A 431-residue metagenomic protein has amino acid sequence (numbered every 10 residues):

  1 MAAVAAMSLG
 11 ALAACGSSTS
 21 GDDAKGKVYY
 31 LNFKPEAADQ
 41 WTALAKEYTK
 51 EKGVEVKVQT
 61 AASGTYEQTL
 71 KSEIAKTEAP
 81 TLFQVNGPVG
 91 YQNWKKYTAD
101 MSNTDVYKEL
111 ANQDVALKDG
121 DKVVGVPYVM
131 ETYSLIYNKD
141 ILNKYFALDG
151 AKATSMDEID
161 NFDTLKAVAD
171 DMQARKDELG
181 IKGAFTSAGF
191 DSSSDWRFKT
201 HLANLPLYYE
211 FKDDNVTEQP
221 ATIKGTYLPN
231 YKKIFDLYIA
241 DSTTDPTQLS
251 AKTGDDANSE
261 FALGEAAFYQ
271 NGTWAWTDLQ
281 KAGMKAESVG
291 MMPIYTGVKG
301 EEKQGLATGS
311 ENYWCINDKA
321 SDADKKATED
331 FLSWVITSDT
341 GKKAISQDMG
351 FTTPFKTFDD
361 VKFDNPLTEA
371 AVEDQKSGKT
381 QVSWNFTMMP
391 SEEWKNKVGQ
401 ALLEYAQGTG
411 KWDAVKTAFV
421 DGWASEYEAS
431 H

Functional and structural regions predicted by a protein language model:
M1-S8, A13-G90, N103-V106, V298-E301 (+5 more regions): Conserved N-terminal structural module of periplasmic/extracytoplasmic solute-binding proteins
V54, I74-V85, L179-K182, L263-N271 (+1 more regions): Alpha-to-beta junction loops
T60-T69, D160-T164, L249-L263: Short helix-initiation/N-cap motifs at beta->coil->alpha
N86-N143, G290-M292: Hinge/lid segment of periplasmic solute-binding proteins
K122-Y128, Y133, D163-Q219, A266: Extracytoplasmic/periplasmic solute-binding protein
A169-D170, D214-A251: Glycine-centered hinge/linker elements that transmit conformational signals in sensory and ligand-binding systems
A251, F351-T353, A370-S425: C-terminal capping/gating helix-and-loop segments adjacent to ligand/active sites or protein-protein/ligand interfaces
A282-D348: Extracytoplasmic/periplasmic substrate-recognition and gating elements
